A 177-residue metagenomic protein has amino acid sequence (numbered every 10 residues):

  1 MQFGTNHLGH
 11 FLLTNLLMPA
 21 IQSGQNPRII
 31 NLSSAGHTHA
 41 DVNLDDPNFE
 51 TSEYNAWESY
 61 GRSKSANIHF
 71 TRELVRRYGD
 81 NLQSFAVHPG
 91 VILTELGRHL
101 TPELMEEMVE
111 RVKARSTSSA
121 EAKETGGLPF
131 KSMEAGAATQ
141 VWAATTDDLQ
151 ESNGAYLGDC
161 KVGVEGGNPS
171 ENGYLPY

Functional and structural regions predicted by a protein language model:
M1-G4: Active-site Tyr-X3-Lys motif and surrounding loop/helix of classical short-chain dehydrogenase/reductase
H7-L8: Ankyrin-repeat alpha-helix packing hotspot
F11: An aromatic- and glycine-enriched ligand-binding surface/loop that stacks and positions planar moieties
T14-N15, R72: A short, exposed helix-loop element centered on a Lys and neighboring polar residues
L16-Q25, R77: A short helix-coil junction within the Rossmann-fold of NAD(P)-dependent oxidoreductases
S34-G36, A40-Y177: NAD(P)H-dependent oxidoreductase Rossmann-fold/reductase module
